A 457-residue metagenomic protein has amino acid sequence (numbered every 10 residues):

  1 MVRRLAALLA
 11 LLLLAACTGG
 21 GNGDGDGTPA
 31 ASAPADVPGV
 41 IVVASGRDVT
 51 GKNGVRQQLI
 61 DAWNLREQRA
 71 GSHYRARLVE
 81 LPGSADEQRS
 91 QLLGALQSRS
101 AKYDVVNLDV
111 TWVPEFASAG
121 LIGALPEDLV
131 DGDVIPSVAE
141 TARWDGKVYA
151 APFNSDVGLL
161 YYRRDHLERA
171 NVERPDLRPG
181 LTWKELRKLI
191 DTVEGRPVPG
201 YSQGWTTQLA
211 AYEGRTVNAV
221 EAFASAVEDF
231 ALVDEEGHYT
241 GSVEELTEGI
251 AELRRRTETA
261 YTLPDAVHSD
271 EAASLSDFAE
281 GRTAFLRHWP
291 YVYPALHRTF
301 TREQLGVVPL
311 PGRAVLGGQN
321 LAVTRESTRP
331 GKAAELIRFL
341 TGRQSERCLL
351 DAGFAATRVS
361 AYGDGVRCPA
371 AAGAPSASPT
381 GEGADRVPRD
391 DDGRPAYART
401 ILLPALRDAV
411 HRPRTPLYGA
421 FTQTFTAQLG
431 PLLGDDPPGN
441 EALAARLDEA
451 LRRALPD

Functional and structural regions predicted by a protein language model:
V2-W112, C348, E441-A442, R446-D457: Conserved N-terminal structural module of periplasmic/extracytoplasmic solute-binding proteins
V79-Q91, G180-R187, P264-S276: Short helix-initiation/N-cap motifs at beta->coil->alpha
L108-L159: Hinge/lid segment of periplasmic solute-binding proteins
P126-V134, D176-P179, Q203-Y212, V227-E248 (+3 more regions): Short, solvent-exposed loop/beta-turn-alpha elements that line the ligand-binding surface or hinge of extracytoplasmic
Y149-F153, G158, K184-H238, T283: Extracytoplasmic/periplasmic solute-binding protein
I190-D191, D234-V267: Glycine-centered hinge/linker elements that transmit conformational signals in sensory and ligand-binding systems
Y291-P294, Q319-G419: Mature extracytoplasmic/periplasmic domains
S378-T380, V387, T400-D457: Conserved C-terminal helix/tail region of periplasmic/extracytoplasmic solute-binding proteins
